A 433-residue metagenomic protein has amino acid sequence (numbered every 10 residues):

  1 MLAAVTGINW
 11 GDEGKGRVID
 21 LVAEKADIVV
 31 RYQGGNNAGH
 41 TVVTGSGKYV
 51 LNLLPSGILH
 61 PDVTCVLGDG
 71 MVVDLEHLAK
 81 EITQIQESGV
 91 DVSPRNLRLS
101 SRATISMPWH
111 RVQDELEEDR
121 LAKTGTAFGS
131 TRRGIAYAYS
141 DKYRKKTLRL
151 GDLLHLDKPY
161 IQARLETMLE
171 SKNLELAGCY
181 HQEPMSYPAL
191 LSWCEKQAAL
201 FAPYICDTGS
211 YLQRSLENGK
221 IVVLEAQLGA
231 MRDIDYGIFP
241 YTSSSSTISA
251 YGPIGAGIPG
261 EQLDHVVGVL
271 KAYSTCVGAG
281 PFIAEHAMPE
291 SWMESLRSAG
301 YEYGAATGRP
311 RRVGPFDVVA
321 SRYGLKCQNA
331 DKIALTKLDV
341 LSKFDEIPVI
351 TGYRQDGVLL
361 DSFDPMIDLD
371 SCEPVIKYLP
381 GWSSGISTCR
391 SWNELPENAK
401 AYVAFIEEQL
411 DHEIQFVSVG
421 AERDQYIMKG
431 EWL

Functional and structural regions predicted by a protein language model:
M1-L433: Non-transmembrane, aqueous-exposed alpha-helical and coiled segments at domain scale
